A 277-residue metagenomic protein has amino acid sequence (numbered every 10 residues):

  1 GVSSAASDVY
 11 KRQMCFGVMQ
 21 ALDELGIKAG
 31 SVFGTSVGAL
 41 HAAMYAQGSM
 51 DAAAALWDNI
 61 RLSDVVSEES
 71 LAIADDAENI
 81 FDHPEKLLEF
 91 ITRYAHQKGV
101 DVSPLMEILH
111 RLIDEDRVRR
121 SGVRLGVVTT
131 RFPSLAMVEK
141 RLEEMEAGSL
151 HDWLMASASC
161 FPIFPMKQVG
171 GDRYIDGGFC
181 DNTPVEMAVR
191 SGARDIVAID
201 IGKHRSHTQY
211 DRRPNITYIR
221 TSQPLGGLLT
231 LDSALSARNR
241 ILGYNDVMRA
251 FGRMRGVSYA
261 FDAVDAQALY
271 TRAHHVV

Functional and structural regions predicted by a protein language model:
G1-A6, Y10: Single conserved hydrophobic/aromatic residue that forms the stacking wall/gate of nucleotide- or nucleobase-binding
Y10-K98, V102-S103, L109, E139-M155: Patatin-like phospholipase
C15-F16, V185, S233: Conserved strand-to-helix beginnings and helix N-cap segments that scaffold or border functional pockets
D58, L62-V66, D114, S159 (+1 more regions): Generic secondary-structure signature for well-ordered alpha-helical cores
D75-A198, I216, D246: Active-site-adjacent alpha/beta core region of enzyme catalytic domains
G202: Residues in the short beta-alpha loop(s) of Rossmann-like NAD(P)-binding domains
R205-L225: Short acidic, glycine/proline-enriched helix-loop-strand junctions
Y218-V277: C-terminal helical/tail subdomains of lipid-metabolizing enzymes
